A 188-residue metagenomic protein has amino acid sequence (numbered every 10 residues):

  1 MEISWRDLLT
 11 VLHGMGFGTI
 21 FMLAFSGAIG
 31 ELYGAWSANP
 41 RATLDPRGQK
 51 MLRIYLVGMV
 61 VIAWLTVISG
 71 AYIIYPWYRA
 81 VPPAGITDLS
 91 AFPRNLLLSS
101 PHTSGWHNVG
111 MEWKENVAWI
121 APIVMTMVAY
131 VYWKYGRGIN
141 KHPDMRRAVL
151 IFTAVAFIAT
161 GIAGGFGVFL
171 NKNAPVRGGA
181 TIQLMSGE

Functional and structural regions predicted by a protein language model:
M1-E188: Polytopic transmembrane helical bundles with strong interfacial aromatic enrichment
